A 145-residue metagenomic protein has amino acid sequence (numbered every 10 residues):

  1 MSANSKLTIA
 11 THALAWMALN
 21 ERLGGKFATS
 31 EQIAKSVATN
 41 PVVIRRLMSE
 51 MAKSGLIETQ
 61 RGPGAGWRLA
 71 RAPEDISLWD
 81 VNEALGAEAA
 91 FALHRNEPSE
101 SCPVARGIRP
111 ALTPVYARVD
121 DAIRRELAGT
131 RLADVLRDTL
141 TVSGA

Functional and structural regions predicted by a protein language model:
M1-L14: Short alpha-helical segments that sit at the start of domains
A13-G24: Short amphipathic alpha-helical interface segments
F27-A38: A short alpha-helical element within helix-turn-helix/winged-helix DNA-binding domains across DNA-binding proteins
L47-S54: Basic amphipathic alpha-helical segments that dock to polyanions
S54-A70: Beta-hairpin "wing" of winged helix-turn-helix
S77, R95-A145: C-terminal regulatory/oligomerization modules of transcriptional regulators
W79-E88: DNA major-groove recognition helix of helix-turn-helix/homeodomain DNA-binding modules
